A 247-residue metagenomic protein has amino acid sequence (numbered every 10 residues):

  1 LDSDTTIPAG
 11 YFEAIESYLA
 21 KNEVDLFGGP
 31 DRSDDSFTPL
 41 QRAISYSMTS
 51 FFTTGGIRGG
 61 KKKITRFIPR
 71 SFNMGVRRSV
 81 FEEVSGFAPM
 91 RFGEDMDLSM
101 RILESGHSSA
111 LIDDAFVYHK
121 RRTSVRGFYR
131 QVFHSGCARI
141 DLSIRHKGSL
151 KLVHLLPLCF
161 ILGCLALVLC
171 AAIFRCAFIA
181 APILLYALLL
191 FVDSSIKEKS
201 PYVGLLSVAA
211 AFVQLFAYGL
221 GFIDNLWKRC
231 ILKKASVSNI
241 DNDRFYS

Functional and structural regions predicted by a protein language model:
L1-S3, A88: Active-site acidic Asp-centered loop
T6, G75, L111: Short aromatic/basic micro-patch
T6-R42, Y46, A115-F116, K120: Conserved donor NDP-sugar-binding/catalytic core segment of glycosyltransferases
S33, T54-E82, M90-R91, D97 (+4 more regions): A recurrent flexible, glycine/aromatic-enriched loop bordering the glycosyltransferase active site that acts as
T65, R70, C230-S247: Short linear elements at protein peripheries
A88-L150: Catalytic donor/gating beta->alpha subdomain of glycosyltransferases that bind UDP-sugars
L150-L158: Select subsegments of transmembrane alpha-helices in polytopic membrane proteins, especially boundary-proximal
F160-L232: Membrane-embedded multi-pass helical conduit in multi-pass membrane proteins, especially envelope-biosynthetic
